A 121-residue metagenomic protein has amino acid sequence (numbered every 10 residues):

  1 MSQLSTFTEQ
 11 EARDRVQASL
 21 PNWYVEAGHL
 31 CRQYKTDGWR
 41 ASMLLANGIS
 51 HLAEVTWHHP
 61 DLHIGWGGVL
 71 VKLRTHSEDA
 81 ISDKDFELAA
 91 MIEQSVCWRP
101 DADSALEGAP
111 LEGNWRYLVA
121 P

Functional and structural regions predicted by a protein language model:
M1-P121: Long, contiguous binding/interaction regions
